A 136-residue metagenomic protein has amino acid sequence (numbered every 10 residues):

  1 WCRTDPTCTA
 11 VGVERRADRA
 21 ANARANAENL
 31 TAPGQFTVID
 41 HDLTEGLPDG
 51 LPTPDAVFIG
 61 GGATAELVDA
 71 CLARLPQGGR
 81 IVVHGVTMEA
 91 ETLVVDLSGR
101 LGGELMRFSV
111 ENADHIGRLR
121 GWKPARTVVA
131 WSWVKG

Functional and structural regions predicted by a protein language model:
W1-C2: Aromatic pocket-lining residues of Rossmann-like dinucleotide-binding sites
D5, A32, L75-Q77: Helix-to-beta-strand junctions that scaffold the AdoMet/dcAdoMet cofactor pocket in Class I SAM-dependent enzymes
T7-V11: Short beta-strand element of Class I
V13-A56: S-adenosyl-L-methionine
E14-D18, N22, E66, E89 (+1 more regions): Conserved active-site and cofactor/substrate-binding residues in soluble primary-metabolism enzymes
R15-A17, L43, G62, V86-M88 (+1 more regions): Short, ordered loop/turn segments at secondary-structure junctions
I39-V82: Active-site segment flanking the S-adenosylmethionine/decSAM binding pocket in AdoMet-dependent transferases
V68-S132: C-terminal substrate-binding/active-site "lid" region of AdoMet-derived donor-dependent transferases
